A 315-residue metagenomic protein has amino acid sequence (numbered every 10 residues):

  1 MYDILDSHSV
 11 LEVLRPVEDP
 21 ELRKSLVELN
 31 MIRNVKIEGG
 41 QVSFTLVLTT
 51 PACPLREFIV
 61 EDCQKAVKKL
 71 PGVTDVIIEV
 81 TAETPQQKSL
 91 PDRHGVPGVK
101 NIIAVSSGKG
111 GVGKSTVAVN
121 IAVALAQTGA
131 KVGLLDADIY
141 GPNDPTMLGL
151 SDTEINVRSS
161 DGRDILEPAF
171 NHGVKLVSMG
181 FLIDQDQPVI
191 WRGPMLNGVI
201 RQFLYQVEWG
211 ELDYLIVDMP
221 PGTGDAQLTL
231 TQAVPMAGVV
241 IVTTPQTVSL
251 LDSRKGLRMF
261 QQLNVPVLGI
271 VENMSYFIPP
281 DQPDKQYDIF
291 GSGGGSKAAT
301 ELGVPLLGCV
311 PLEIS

Functional and structural regions predicted by a protein language model:
M1-V112, T116, K131, S178-L182 (+2 more regions): Domain-level signature for proteins that mediate thiol-based redox and metal-cofactor handling
L14, I32, C53, V67 (+11 more regions): Residue-level signature of catalytic and energy-coupling elements of molecular machines, predominantly ATP/GTP-dependent
C63, R93, Q206-W209, D213-S315: Conserved catalytic-core segment of NTP-binding enzymes
K68, A122, A126, T231: Gly/Ala-rich phosphate-binding loop of Rossmann-like dinucleotide-binding domains, activating on the conserved
L70, T128, L263: Conserved dinucleotide-binding and phosphotransfer motif residues
I102-I139, S253, L257: Walker A/P-loop phosphate-binding motif and the immediately C-terminal alpha-helix
L125-D186, W191, N197: Phosphate-binding loop that captures ATP/GTP phosphates
I155-S159, M179-M195, R201-T229: Switch II (G3) loop of P-loop NTPases
